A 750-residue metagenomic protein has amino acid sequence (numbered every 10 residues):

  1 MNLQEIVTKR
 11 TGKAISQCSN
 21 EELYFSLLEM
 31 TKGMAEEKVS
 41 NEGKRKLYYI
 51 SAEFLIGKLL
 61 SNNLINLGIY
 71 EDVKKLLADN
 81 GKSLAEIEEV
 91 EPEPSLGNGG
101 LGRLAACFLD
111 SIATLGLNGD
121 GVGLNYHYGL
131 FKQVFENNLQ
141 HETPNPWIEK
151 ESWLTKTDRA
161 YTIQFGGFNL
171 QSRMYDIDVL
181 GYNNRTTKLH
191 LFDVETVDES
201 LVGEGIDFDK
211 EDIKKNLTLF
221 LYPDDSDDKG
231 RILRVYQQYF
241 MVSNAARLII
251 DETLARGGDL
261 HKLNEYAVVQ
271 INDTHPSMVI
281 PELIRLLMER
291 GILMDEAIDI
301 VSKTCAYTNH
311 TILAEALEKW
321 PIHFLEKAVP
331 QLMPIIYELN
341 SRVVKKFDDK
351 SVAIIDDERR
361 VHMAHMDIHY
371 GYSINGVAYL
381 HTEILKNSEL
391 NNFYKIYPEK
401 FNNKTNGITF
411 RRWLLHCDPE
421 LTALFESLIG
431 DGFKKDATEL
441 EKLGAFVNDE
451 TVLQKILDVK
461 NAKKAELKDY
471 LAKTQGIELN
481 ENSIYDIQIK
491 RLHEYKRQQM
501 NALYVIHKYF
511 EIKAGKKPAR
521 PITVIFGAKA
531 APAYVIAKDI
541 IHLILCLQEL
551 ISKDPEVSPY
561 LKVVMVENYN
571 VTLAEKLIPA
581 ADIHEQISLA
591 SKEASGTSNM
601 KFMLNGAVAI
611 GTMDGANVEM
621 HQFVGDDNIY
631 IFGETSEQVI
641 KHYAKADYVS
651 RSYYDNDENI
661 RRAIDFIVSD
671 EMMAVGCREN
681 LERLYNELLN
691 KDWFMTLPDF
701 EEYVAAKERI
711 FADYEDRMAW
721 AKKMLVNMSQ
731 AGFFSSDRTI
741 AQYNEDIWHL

Functional and structural regions predicted by a protein language model:
M1-L750: A conserved ligand/cofactor-binding region detector
